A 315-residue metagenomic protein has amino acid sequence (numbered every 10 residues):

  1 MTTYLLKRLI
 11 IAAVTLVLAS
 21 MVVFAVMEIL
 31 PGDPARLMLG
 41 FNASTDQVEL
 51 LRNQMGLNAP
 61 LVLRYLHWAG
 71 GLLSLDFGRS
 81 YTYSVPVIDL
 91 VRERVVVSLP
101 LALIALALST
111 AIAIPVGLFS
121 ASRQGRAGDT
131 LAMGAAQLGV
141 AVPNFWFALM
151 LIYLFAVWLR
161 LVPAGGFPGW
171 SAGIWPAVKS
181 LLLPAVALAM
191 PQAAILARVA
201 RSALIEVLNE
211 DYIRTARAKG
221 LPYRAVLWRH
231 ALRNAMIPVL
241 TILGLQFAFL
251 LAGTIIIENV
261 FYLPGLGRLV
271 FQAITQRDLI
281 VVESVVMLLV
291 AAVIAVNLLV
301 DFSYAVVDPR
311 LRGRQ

Functional and structural regions predicted by a protein language model:
T2-Y4, A13-L16, D89-T130, N144 (+2 more regions): Alpha-helical transmembrane segments of integral membrane proteins, especially multi-pass inner/plasma-membrane
T15-L66, L159-S180: Hydrophobic alpha-helical transmembrane segments of membrane transport/permease proteins and related membrane-embedded
V22-I29, A59, G70, G134-G165 (+1 more regions): Membrane-water interface segments at the C-terminal ends of transmembrane alpha-helices in multi-pass inner-membrane
V26, L30, M38, N42-A43 (+11 more regions): Hydrophobic aliphatic residues
A35, S74, F147-A148, L183 (+1 more regions): Alpha-helical transmembrane segments and their lipid-water interface positions in multi-pass membrane proteins
R36-L39, L63, G78-Y81, F147-A148 (+4 more regions): Short, hydrophobic secondary-structure boundary micro-motifs
N58-I114: An internal, D/E-rich "acidic patch" concept
